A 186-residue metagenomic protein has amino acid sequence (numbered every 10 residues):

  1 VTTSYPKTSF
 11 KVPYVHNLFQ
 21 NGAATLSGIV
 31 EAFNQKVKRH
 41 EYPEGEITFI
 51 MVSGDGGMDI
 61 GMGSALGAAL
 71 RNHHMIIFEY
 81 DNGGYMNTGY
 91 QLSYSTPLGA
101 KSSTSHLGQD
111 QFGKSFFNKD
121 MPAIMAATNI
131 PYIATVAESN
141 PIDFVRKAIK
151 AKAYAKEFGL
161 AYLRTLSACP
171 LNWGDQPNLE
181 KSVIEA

Functional and structural regions predicted by a protein language model:
V1-I47: Thiamine diphosphate
F10-N17, M58, G83, Y90: Flexible, active-site-adjacent loop/turn segments at secondary-structure boundaries
R39-I50, I60-I76, Y80-A186: Glycine-rich ThDP/TPP pyrophosphate-binding loop and its adjacent helix/strand module within ThDP-dependent enzymes
G54-G56: Active-site metal-binding loops of divalent metal-dependent hydrolases
